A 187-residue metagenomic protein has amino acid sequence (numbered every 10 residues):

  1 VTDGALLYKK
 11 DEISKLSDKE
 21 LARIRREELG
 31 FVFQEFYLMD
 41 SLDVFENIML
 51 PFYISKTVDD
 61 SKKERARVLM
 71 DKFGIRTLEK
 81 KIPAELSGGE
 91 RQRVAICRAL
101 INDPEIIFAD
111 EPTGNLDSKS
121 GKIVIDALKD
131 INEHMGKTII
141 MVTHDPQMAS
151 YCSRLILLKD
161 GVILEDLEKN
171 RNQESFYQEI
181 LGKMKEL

Functional and structural regions predicted by a protein language model:
T2-E12: Conserved ABC transporter NBD signature motif
L42-L50: Short coil-to-helix segment of the ABC ATPase nucleotide-binding domain corresponding to the Q-loop/switch region
I82-L86, E90-Q92: Conserved ABC ATPase signature
I96, V124: Hydrophobic anchor residue at the start of the ABC signature
I101-E105: A short, proline-enriched helix->beta-strand linker immediately N-terminal to the Walker B motif in ABC-type P-loop
I107-D110: Catalytic Walker B motif of ABC-type/P-loop ATPase nucleotide-binding domains
V162-E186: Conserved beta-strand-loop-alpha-helix hinge in the C-terminal portion of ABC ATPase nucleotide-binding domains
